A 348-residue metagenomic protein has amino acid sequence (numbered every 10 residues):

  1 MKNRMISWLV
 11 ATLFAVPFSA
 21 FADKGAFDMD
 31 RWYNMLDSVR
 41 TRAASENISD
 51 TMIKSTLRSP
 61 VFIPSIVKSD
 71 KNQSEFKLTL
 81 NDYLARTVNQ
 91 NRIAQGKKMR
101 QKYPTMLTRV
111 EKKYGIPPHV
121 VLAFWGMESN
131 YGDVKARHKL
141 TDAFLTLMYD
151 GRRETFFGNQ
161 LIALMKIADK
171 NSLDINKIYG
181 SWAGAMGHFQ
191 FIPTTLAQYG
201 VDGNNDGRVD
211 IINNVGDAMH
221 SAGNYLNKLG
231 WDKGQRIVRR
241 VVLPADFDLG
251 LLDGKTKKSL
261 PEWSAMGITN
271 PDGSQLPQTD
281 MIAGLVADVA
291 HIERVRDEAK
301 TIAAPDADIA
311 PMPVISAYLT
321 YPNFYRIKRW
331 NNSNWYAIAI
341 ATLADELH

Functional and structural regions predicted by a protein language model:
M1-L9: Bacterial N-terminal signal peptides that target proteins for export
L9-V10, A20: Cleavable N-terminal signal peptides
A15-S19: N-terminal signal peptide c-region/cleavage motif recognized by signal peptidases
D23-E111: An acidic, Gly/Ser/Thr/Pro-rich helix-cap/linker signature
P60-F62, E128-G132, A185, D232 (+4 more regions): Solvent-exposed loop/turn segments at secondary-structure junctions within structured extracellular/periplasmic domains
D82-S221, N227: Acidic/His-rich structured neighborhood in mature extracellular/periplasmic domains
I175-A290: Flexible, glycine-rich surface segments
P244-H348: C-terminal soluble interaction/assembly domains
